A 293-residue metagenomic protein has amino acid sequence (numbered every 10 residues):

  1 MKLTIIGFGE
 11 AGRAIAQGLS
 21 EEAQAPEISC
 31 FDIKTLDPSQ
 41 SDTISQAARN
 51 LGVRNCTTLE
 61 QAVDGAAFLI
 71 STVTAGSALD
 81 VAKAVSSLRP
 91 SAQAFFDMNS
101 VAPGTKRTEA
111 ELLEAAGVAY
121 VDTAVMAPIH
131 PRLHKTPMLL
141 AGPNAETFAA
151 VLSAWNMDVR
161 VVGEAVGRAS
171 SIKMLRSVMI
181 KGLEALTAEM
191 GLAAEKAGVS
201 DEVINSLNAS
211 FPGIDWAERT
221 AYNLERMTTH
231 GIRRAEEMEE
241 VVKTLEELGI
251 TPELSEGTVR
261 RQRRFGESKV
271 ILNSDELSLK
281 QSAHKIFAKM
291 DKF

Functional and structural regions predicted by a protein language model:
M1-G65, R89: NAD(P)+-binding Rossmann beta1-loop-alpha1 motif at the extreme N-terminus of oxidoreductases
E27, G52-R54, A94, A119 (+1 more regions): Conserved beta-strand segments of alpha/beta enzyme cores
L59-Y120: Rossmann-fold NAD(P) dinucleotide-binding segment
V101, K106-K181: Rossmann-fold dinucleotide-binding core
I172-L277: Helical "substrate-binding/catalytic lid" subdomain of Rossmann-like NAD(P)-dependent dehydrogenases/reductases
D275-F293: Short, basic/aromatic-enriched C-terminal tail that caps enzymatic domains
